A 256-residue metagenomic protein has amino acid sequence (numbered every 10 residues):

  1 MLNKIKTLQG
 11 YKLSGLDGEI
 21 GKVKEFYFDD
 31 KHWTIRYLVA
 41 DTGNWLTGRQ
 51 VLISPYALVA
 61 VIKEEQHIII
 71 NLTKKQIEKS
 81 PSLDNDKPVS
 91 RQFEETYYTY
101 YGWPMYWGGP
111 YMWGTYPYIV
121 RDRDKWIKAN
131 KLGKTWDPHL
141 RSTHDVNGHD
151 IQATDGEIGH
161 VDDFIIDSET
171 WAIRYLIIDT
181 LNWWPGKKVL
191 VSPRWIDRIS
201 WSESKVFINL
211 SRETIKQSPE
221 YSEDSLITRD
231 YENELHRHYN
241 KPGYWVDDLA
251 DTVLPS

Functional and structural regions predicted by a protein language model:
M1-S256: Peripheral interaction segments used for macromolecular assembly
